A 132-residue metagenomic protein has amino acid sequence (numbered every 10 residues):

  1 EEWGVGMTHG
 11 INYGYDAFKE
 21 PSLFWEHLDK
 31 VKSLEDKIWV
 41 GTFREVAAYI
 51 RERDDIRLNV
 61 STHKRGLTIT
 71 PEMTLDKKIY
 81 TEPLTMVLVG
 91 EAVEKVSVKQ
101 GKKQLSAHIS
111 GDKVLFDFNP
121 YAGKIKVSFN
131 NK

Functional and structural regions predicted by a protein language model:
W3-K78, T85-L105: C-terminal domain-boundary segment and adjacent tail
I109-K132: C-terminal beta-strand-rich structural cap/linker in extracellular carbohydrate-active enzymes
